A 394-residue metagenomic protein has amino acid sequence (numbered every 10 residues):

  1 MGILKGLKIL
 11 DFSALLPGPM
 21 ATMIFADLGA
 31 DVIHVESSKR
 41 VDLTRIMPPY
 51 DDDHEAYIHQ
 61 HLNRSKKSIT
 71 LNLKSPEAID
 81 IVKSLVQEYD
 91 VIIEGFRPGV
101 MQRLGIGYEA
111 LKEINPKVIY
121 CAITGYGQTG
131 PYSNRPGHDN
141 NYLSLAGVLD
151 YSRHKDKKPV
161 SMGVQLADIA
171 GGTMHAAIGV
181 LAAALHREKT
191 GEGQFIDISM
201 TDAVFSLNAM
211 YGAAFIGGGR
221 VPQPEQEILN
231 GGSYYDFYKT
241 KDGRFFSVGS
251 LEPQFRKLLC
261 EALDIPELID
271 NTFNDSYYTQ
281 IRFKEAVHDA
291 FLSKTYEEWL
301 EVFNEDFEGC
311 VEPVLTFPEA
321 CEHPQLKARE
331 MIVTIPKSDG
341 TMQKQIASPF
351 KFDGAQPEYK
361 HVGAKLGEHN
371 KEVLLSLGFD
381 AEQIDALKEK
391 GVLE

Functional and structural regions predicted by a protein language model:
M1-G179, A183-K189, K365, K371-E394: N-terminal helix-loop segment corresponding to the beta1-alpha1 unit of nucleotide/adenylate-binding folds
K39, Y126-G127, M200-F205, D242-R244 (+2 more regions): Glycine-rich beta-alpha junction loops
V160-G171, G193-F195, P224-L229, S233-Y235 (+2 more regions): A short glycine-threonine-serine/GTX helix/turn-capping micro-motif
G172-G193, S206, M210-G217, C260-E267: Oxidoreductase and adenylate-handling cofactor-binding alpha/beta cores
G193-T201, V302, D385-E389: Beta-strand segments within the central parallel beta-sheet cores of soluble alpha/beta enzyme folds
Y234-F307, V311: Aromatic-enriched alpha-helical interface/lid elements that frame and gate functional surfaces
N304-R329: Conserved PLP cofactor-binding pocket of PLP-dependent enzymes
K337-A386: Flexible, small-/acidic-enriched active-site or ligand-binding loops
